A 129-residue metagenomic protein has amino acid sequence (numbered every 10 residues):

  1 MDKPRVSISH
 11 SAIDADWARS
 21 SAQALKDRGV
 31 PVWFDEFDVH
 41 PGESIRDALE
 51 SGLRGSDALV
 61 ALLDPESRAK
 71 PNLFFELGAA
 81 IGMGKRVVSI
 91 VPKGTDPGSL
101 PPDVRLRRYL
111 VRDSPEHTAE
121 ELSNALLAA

Functional and structural regions predicted by a protein language model:
M1-A61, I81-K85, K93-T95, H117-T118 (+1 more regions): Conserved N-terminal substructure of TIR/SEFIR domains
P4-V6, R105-R108: Short amphipathic alpha-helical segments
D47-S51, E76-L77, D103-R105: Short low-complexity, flexible loop/linker segments enriched in glycine and/or proline with clustered acidic
P65-K85, P97-S99: Conserved TIR/SEFIR loop-to-helix hotspot centered on a Trp-containing motif with a nearby acidic residue
T95-L106: Glycine-rich, charge-decorated loop segments at or immediately adjacent to ligand/cofactor-binding or catalytic sites
Y109-S114: Short acidic-hydrophobic, aromatic-tinged amphipathic segments that line or gate anion-handling sites
